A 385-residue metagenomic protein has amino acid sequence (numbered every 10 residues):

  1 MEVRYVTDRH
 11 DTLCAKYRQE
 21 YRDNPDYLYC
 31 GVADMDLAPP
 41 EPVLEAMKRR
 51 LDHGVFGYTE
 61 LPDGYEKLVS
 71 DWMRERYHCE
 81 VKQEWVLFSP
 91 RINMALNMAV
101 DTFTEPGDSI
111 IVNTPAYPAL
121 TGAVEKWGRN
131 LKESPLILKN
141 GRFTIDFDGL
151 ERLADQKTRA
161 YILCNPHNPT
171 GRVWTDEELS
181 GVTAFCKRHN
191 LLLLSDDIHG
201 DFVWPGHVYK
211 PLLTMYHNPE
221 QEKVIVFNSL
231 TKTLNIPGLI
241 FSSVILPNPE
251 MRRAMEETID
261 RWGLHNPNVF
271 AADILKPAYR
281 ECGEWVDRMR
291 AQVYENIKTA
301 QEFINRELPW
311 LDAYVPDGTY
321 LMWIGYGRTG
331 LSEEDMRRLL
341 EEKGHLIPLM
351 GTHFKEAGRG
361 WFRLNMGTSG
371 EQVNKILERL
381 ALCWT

Functional and structural regions predicted by a protein language model:
E2-R91, M98, Y279-R280: N-terminal small-domain helix-loop-helix segment of the aminotransferase-like
E45, H217-Y294, K298, W384-T385: Conserved core segment of the aminotransferase class I/II
F56-A184, G200-F202, H207-M215, I225: Conserved core of the PLP fold type I
K82-Q83, V315-Y320, R359: Short Gly/Ser/Thr- and Asp/Glu-enriched loop/turn motifs at secondary-structure junctions
W127, R188-H189, G344: Helix C-cap/helix->beta junction micro-motif
E151, G330, L339-P348, F354-T385: PLP-dependent enzyme catalytic core of the Aspartate aminotransferase-like
K276, Q292-Q301, A313-Y326: Conserved glycine-rich beta-strand-loop-beta hairpin in the small C-terminal domain of fold type I
